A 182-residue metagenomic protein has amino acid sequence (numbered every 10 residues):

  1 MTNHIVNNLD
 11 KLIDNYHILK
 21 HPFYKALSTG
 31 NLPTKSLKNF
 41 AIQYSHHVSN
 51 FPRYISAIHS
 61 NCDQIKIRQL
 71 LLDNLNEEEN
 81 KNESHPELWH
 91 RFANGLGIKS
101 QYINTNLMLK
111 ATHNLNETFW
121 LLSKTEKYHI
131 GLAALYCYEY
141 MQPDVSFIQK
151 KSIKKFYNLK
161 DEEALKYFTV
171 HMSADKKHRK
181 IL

Functional and structural regions predicted by a protein language model:
M1-L182: Non-heme di-metal
